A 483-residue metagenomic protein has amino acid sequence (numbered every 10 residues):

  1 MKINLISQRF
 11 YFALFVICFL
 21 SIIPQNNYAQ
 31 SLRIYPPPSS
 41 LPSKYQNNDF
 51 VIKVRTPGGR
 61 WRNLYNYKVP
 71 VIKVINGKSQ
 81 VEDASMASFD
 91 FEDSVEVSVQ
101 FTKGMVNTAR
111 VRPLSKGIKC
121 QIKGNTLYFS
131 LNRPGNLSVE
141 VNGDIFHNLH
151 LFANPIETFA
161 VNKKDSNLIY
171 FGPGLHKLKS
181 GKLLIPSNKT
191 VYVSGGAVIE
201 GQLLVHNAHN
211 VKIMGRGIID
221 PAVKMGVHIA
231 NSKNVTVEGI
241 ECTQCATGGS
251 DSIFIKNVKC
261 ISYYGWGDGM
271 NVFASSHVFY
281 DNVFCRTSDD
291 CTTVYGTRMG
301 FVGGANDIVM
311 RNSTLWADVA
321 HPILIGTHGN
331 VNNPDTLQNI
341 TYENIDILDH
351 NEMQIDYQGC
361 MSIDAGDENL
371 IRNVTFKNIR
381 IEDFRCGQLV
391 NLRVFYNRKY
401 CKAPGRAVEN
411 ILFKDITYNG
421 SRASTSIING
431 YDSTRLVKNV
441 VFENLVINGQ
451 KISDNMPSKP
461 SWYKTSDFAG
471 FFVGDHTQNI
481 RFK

Functional and structural regions predicted by a protein language model:
K2, R9-F12, P24-S187, V198-H209 (+3 more regions): Extracellular "leader-to-stem" segments immediately downstream of a signal peptide or signal-anchor in secreted/lumenal
F15-P24, V191: Hydrophobic core
P42-N48, K53-R55, E238-F254: Aromatic- and glycine-enriched pocket-lining scaffold segments that form the walls of small-molecule binding clefts
F129-L131, H176-T190, V198-M214, D220-T236 (+6 more regions): Extracellular beta-strand-rich solenoid/capping regions of secreted or surface-exposed proteins that bind or remodel
N188-T190, G195, H209-I219, K233-T243 (+7 more regions): Right-handed parallel beta-helix
P221-H228, E241-Q244, Y264-N271, T287-F301 (+5 more regions): Extracellular beta-strand/beta-solenoid scaffold signature
N351-K483: Extracellular beta-rich repeat passengers
